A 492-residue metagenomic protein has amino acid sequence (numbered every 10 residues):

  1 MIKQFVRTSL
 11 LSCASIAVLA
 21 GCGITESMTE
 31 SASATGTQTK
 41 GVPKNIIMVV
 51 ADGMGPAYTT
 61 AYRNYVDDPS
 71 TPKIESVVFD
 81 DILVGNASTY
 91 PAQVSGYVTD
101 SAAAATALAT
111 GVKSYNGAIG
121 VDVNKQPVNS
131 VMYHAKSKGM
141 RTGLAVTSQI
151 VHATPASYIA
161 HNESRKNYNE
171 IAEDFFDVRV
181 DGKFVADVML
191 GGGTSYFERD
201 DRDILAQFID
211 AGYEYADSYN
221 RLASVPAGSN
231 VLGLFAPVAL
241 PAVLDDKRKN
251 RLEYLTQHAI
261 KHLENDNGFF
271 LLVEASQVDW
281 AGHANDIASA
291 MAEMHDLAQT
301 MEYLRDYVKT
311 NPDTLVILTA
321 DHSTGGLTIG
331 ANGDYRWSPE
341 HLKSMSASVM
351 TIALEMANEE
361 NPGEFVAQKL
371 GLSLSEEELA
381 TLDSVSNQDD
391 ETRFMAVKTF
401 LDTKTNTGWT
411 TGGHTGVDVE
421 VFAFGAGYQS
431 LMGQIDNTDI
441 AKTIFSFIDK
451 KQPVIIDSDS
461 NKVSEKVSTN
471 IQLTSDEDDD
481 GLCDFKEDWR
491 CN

Functional and structural regions predicted by a protein language model:
I2-L10: Bacterial N-terminal signal peptides that target proteins for export
A20-G21: C-terminal motif of bacterial Sec signal peptides marking the signal peptidase cleavage site
T25-K40: Short, low-complexity, disordered segments immediately C-terminal to signal peptides in bacterial exported proteins
G36-Y62, L108-A160, S276: Mobile, glycine-rich extracellular loop/lid and propeptide segments that shape or gate substrate/ligand access
P43-N45, M54-T106, V151-D459: A post-motif C-terminal structural segment
I47, V316, L473-S475: Residue-level marker of motif borders
N461-N492: Extracellular calcium-associated, cysteine-rich motifs in secreted modular proteins
